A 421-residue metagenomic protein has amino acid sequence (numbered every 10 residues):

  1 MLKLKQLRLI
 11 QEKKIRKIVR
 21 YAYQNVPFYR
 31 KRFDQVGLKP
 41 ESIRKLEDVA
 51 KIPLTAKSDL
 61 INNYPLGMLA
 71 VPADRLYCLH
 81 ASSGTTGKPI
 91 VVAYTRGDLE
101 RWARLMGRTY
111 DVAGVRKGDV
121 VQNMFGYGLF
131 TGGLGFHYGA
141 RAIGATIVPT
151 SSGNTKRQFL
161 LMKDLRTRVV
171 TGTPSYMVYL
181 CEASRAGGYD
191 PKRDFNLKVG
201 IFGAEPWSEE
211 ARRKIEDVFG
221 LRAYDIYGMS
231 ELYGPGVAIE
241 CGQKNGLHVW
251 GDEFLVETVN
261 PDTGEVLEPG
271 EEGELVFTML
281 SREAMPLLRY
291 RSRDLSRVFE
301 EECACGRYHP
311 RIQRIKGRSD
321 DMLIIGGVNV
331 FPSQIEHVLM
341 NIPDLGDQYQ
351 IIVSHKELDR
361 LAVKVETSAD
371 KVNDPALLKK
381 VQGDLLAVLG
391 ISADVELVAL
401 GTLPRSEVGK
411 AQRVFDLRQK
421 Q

Functional and structural regions predicted by a protein language model:
M1-A81, T86-R104, R108-V112, R116-K117 (+5 more regions): Nucleotide 5′-phosphate-binding alpha/beta core
K5, K51, T55-Y224, L232 (+4 more regions): Active-site phosphate/ATP/adenylate-binding loop shared across adenylate-forming ligases
Y21, T173, G203, T278 (+2 more regions): Conserved residues at the C-terminal ends of beta-strands
Q35-K45, G187-R193, D262-E265, A369-P375: Short, glycine- and charge-enriched coil/turn segments that flank and shape catalytic ligand pockets
V120-N123, V276, K364: Short, well-ordered beta-strand segments
V170, S281-I391, V408-G409: AMP-binding/adenylate-forming catalytic core of the ANL superfamily
K192-D194, H248, R314-R318: Short, flexible turn/loop "capping" segments at secondary-structure junctions
K198, W207-E302: Conserved AMP-binding/adenylate-forming
